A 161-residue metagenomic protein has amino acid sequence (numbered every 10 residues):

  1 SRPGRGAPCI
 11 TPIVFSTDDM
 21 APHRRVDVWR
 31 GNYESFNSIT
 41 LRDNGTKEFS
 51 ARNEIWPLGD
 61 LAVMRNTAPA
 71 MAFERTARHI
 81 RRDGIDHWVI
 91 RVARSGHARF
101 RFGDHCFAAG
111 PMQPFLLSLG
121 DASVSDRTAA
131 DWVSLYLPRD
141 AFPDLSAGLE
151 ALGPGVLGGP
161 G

Functional and structural regions predicted by a protein language model:
G4-E48, H97-G161: Alpha-helical bundle regulatory/interaction domains
W29-Y33, S50-F73: A short glycine-rich, His/Asp/Glu-containing loop-to-beta-strand
N53-E54, R78-R81, H105, S123-S125: Short, flexible, glycine/charge-rich loop motifs used to bind or transfer phosphoryl groups or to couple energy/partner
W56-L58, R82-I85, A109, R127-A129: A generic fold-level signal
G59-L61, T67-E74, R78-G103, Q113: Glycine- and acidic-residue-biased ligand/ion/polar-headgroup-sensing regions
